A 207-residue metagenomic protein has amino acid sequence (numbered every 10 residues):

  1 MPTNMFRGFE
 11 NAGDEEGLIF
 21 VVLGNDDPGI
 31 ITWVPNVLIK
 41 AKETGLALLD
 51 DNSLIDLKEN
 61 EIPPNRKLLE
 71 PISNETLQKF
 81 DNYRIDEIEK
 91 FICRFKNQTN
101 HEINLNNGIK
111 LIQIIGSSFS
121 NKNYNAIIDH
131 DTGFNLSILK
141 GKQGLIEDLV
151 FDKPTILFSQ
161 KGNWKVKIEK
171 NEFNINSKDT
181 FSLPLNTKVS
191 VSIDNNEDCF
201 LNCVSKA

Functional and structural regions predicted by a protein language model:
M1-T3, E169-T187: Short acidic-glycine-tyrosine-enriched beta hairpin
F6, N163-K165, K188: Structural motif
F6-D86, S190-A207: Double-stranded beta-helix
G8, V21, L136-K140, I156 (+3 more regions): Conserved hydrophobic/aromatic beta-strand scaffold that supports enzyme active sites
E10-N11, N125-H130, L145-D152, L157-F158 (+1 more regions): Short histidine-centered beta-strand/loop micro-motifs that create catalytic or ligand/metal-coordination sites
G24, I138-G141, L149-V166: Short, conserved beta-strand element in jelly-roll/cupin
L48-K140: A short, N-terminal "cap"/entry segment at the start of jelly-roll beta-barrel domains of the cupin/DSBH fold
N135, L145-E147, K153, E169 (+1 more regions): Short, solvent-exposed loop/turn positions at domain surfaces that link secondary-structure elements or cap domain
